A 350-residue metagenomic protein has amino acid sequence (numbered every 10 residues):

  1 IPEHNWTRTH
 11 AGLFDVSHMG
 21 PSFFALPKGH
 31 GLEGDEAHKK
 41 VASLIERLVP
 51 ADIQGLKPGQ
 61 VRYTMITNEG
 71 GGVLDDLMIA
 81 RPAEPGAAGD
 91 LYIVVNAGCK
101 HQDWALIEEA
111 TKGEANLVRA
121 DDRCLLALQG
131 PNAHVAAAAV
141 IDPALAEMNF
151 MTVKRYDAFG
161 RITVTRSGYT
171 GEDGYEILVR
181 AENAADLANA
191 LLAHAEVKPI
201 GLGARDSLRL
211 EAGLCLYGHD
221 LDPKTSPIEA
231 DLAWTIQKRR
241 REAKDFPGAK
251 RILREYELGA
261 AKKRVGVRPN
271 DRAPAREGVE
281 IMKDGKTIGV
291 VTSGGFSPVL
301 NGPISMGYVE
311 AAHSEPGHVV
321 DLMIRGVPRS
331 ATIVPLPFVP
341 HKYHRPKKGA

Functional and structural regions predicted by a protein language model:
I1-T64, G72: Acidic, proline/glycine-enriched N-terminal capping motif
H10-G12, G20, R62, D75 (+4 more regions): A generic secondary-structure signal marking the coil-to-beta-strand transition
D15, D76, E176: Acidic active-site catalytic centers that drive phospho-/nucleotidyl reactions and related ester hydrolyses
R47-E109: Well-ordered mid-protein domain cores that form the structural environment of catalytic cofactors
R81-A350: Conserved, structured C-terminal
